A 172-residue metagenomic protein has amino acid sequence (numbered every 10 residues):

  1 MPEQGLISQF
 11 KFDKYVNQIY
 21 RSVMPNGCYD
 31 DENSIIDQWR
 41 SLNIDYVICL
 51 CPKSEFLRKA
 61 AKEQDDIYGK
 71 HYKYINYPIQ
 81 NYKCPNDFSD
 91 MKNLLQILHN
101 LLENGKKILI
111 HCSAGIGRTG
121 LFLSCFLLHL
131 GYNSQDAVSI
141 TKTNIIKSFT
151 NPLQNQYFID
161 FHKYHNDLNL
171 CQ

Functional and structural regions predicted by a protein language model:
M1-L109, L121-Q172: Cys-dependent protein tyrosine phosphatase-like superfamily
G115: Conserved G/P- and acidic residue-centered "switch" motifs that form tight phosphate/ATP-binding loops in soluble
R118: Conserved SAM/SAH-binding loop-helix junction of Class I S-adenosyl-L-methionine-dependent methyltransferases
